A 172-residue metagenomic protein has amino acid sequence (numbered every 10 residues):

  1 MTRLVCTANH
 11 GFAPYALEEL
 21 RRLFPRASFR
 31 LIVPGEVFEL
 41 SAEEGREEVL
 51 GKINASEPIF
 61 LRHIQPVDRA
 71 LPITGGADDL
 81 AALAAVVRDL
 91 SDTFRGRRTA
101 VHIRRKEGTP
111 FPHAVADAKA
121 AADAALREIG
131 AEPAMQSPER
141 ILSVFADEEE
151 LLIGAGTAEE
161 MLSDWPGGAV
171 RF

Functional and structural regions predicted by a protein language model:
T2-I129: Non-catalytic nucleic-acid substrate-recognition regions in nucleic-acid-modifying enzymes
S28-V33, P133-Q136, S143-V144: Short beta-strand
E39-S41, F145, G154-G156: Beta-strand residues in well-ordered beta-sheet regions across diverse protein folds
D68-D78, M135-R140, G167-F172: Hydrophobic transmembrane alpha-helix bundles
R97-T99, A131, P138-S143, E149-I153: Generic beta-strand structural signal
A120-A124, A134-Q136, E149, G156-E159: Extended, charged alpha/beta regions that create polyanion-binding interfaces
E149-F172: Glycine-rich adenosyl-nucleotide cofactor-binding module
